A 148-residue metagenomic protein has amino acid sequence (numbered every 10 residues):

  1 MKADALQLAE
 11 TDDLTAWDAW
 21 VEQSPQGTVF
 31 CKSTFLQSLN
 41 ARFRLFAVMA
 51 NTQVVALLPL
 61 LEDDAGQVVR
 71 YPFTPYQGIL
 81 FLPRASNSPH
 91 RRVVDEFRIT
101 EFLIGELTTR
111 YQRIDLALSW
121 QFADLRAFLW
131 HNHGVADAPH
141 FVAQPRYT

Functional and structural regions predicted by a protein language model:
M1-C31: Short amphipathic alpha-helix that is part of the acyltransferase structural core
W20-Q23, S38, E106, G134: Residues that form generic nucleotide/phosphate-binding pockets
Q23-S24, R42, R110: Structured helix-beta-strand junction loops
G27, Y76-Q77, L125: Generic secondary-structure boundary/loop-capping signal
F30-C31, L36, A123, V142: Generic, ordered loop/turn and secondary-structure boundary motif
F35-G105: Conserved donor-binding loop and adjoining core beta-sheet/short helix segment in diverse acyl/aminoacyl transferases
V93-T148: Acyl-donor-binding surface of acyltransferase catalytic domains
